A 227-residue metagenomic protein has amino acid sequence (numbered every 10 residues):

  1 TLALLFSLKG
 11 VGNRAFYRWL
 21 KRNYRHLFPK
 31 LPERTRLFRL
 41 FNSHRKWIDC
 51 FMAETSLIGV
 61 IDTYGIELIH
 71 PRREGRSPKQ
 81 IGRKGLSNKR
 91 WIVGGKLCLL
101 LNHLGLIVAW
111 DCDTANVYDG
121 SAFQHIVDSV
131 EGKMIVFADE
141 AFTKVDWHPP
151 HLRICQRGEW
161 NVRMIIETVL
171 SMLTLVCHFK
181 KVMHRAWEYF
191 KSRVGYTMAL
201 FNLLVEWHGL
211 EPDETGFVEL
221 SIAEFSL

Functional and structural regions predicted by a protein language model:
T1-L227: Short alpha-helical elements
